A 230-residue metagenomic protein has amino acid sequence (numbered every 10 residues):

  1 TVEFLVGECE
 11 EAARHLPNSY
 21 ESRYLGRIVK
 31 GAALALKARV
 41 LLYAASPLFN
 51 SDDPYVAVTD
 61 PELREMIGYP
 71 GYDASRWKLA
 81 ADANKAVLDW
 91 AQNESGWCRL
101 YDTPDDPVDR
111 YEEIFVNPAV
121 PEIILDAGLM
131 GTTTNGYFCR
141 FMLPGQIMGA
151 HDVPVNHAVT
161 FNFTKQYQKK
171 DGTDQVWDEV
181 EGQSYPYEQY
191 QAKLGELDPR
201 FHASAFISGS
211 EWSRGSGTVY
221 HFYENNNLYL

Functional and structural regions predicted by a protein language model:
T1-G7: Conserved catalytic neighborhood of penicillin-recognizing serine enzymes
V2, R27-L34, L41-Y229: An aromatic- and glycine-enriched ligand-binding surface/loop that stacks and positions planar moieties
C9-A12, V87: Hydrophobic alpha-helical packing residues
H15-G26: Flexible helix-coil transition and linker loops at the boundaries of alpha-helical arrays
